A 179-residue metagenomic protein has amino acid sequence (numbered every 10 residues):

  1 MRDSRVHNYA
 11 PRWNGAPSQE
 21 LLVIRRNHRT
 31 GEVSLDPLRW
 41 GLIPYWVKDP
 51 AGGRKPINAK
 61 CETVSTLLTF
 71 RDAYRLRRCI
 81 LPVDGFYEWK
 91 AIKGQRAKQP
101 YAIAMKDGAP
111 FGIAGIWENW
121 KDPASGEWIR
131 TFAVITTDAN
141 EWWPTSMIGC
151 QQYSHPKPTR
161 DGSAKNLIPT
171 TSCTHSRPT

Functional and structural regions predicted by a protein language model:
M1-T179: Short linear sequence motif anchored by a di-proline
